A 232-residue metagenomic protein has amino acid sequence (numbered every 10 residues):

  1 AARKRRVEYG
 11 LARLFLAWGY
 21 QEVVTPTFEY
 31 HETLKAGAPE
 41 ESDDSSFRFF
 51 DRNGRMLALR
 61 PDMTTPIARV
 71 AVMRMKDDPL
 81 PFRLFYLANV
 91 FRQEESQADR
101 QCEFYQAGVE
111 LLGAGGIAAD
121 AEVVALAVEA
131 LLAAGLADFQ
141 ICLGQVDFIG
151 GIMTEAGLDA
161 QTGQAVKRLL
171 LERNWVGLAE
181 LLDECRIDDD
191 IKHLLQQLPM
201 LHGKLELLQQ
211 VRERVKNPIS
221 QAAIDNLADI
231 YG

Functional and structural regions predicted by a protein language model:
A1-A2: Auxiliary tRNA-acceptor-end handling modules of aminoacyl-tRNA synthetases
R6-W18, E29-E32, D43, N53 (+3 more regions): Positively charged, Gly/Ser-enriched RNA/tRNA-binding surfaces
G19-V24: Amphipathic alpha-helical blocks
T27-D43, L143-E155: Beta-rich nucleic-acid/ligand-interaction surfaces
E40-L59: Short, structured active-site "lid" loops
M56, Q140-I141: A residue-level structural signature of the nucleotidyltransferase/glycosyltransferase Rossmann-like core
I141-D183: Short terminal or interdomain "cap/linker" segment that borders an active site or interface and mediates
